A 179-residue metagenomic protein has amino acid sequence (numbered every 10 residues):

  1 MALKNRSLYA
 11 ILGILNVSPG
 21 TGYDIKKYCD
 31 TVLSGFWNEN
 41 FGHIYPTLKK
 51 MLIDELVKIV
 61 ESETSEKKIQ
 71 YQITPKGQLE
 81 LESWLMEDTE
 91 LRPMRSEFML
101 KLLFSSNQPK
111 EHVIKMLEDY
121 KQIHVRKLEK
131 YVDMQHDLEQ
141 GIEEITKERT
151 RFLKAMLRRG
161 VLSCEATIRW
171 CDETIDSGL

Functional and structural regions predicted by a protein language model:
M1-M94: Basic helix-turn-helix/winged-helix DNA-binding cores and closely related short helical interaction motifs
H43, I69, T150-G160: Alpha-helical scaffold segments that form or flank carboxylate-/histidine-based iron centers
S83-K130: Amphipathic alpha-helical dimerization/coiled-coil segments that flank or bridge DNA-binding/regulatory modules
I114, K121, L128, Q135 (+4 more regions): Heptad-repeat amphipathic alpha-helical coiled-coil interaction surface used for oligomerization/assembly
M134-A155: Acidic interhelical loop/turn segments
